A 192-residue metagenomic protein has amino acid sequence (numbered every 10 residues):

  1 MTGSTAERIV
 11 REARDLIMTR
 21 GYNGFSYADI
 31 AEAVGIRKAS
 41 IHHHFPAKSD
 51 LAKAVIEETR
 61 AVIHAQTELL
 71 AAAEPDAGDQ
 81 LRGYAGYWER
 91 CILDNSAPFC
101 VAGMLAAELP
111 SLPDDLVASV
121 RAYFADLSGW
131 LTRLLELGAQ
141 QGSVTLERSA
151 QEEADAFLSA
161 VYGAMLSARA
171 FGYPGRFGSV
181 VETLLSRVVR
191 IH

Functional and structural regions predicted by a protein language model:
M1-S4: N-terminal intrinsically disordered/low-complexity leader segments
R8, E12-D50, A54: Helix-turn-helix
A54, E58, E68-P98, A150-F157: Hydrophobic alpha-helical connector segments
D79, G83-R90, A125-L137, Q141 (+3 more regions): C-terminal peripheral helix-coil segments that are non-catalytic and often amphipathic
Q80, D94-D115: Amphipathic alpha-helical segments used for helix-helix packing
D115-D126: Short, solvent-exposed amphipathic helices
